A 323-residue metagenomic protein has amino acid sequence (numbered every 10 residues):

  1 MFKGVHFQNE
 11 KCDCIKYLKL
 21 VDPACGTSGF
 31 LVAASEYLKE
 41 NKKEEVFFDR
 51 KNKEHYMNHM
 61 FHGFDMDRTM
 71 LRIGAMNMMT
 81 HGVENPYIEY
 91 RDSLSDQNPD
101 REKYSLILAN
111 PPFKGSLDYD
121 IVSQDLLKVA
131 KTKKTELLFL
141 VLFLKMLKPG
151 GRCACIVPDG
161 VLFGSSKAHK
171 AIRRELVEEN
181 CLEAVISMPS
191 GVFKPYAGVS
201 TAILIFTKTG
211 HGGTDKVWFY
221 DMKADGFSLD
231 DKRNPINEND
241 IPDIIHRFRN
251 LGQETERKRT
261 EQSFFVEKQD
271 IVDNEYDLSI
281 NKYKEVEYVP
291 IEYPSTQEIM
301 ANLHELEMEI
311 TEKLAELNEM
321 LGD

Functional and structural regions predicted by a protein language model:
M1-A109, K114-S116, D125, K133 (+4 more regions): Conserved S-adenosyl-L-methionine
S95-Q97, R101-D323: A conserved structural/catalytic subdomain of Rossmann-like adenosyl-cofactor enzymes
